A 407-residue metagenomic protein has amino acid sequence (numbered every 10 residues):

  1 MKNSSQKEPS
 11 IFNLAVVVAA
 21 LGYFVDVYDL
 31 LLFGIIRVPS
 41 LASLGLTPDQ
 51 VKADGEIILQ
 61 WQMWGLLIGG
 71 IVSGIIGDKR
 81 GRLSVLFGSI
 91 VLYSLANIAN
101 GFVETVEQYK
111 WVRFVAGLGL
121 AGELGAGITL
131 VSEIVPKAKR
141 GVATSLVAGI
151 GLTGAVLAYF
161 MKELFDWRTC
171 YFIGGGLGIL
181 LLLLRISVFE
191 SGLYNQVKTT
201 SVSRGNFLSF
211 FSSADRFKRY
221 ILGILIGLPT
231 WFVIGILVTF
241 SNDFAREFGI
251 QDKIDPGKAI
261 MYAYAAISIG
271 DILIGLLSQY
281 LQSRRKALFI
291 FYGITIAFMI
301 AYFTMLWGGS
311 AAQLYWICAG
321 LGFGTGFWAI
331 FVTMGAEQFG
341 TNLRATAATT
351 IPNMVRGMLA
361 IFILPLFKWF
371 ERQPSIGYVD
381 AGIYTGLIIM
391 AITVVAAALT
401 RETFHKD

Functional and structural regions predicted by a protein language model:
G34, R216-S268, A360-I363: Extracytoplasmic gate region of multi-pass secondary transporters
I36-I68: Extracellular/periplasmic helix-loop-helix junction of adjacent transmembrane segments in MFS-like secondary
I68-E104: Conserved MFS/SLC helix-loop-helix module at the cytosolic interface between two early adjacent transmembrane helices
G70-G81, D271-S283: Helix-to-loop junctions at the C-terminal end of transmembrane segments in multipass secondary transporters
K79-S89, Y280-Y292: Cytoplasmic membrane-interface "Motif A"-like loop-to-helix N-cap segments of 12-TM Major Facilitator Superfamily
G81, F102-Q108, Q282, M305-G308: Helix-breaking motifs and short loop linkers at transmembrane-helix boundaries and internal kinks in secondary membrane
V112-G149: Cytoplasmic helix-loop-helix junction between adjacent transmembrane helices in 12-TM secondary transporters
V147-I186: Helix-loop-helix hairpin linking two adjacent transmembrane segments in secondary transporters
